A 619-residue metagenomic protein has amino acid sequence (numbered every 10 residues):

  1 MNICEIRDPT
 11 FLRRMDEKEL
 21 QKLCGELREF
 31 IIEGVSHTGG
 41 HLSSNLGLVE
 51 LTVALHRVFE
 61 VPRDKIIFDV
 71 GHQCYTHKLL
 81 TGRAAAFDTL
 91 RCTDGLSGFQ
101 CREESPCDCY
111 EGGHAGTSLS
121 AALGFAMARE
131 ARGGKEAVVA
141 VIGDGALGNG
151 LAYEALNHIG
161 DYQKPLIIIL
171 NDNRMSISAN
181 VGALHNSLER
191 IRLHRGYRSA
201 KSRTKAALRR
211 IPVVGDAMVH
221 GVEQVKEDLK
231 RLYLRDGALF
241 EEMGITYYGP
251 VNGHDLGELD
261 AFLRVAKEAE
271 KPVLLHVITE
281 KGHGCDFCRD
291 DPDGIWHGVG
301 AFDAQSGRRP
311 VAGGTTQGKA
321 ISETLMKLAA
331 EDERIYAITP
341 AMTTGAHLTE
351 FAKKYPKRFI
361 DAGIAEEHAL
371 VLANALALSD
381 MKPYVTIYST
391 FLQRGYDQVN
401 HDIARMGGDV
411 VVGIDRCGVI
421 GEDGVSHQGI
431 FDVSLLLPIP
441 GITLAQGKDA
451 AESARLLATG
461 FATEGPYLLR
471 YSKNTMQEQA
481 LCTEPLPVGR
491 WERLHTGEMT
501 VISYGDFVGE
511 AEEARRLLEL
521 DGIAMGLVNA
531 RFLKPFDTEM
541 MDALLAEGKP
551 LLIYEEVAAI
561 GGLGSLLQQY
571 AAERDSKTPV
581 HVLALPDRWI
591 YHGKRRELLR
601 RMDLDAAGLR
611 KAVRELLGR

Functional and structural regions predicted by a protein language model:
M1-L79, E241-I245, N252-L256, H276: N-terminal amphipathic, basic-rich helices that act as targeting or association modules
I3, R174-I321: Long, well-ordered, tryptophan-enriched scaffold segments
H41-Y162, R334-I335, T339-P340, L348-T349: Cofactor-binding active-site loop characterized by glycine-rich and histidine/acidic residues
K65, T279-Q393, Q398-G408, G497 (+2 more regions): Non-catalytic terminal/interface segments that mediate subunit docking, oligomerization, and allosteric communication
A86-L96, D161-N173, G196, A404-R416: A glycine-rich helix N-cap at a beta->alpha junction
V219-F287, D409-D415, V433-C482, A606-R619: Structural signature of the thiamine diphosphate
L234, A261-R264, H297, T316-E331 (+4 more regions): Glycine-/acidic-rich phosphate or pyrophosphate-binding loops and their flanking alpha/beta elements
A301-G313, G421-D423, T443, A558 (+1 more regions): Peripheral docking tails and interdomain loops at the edges of cofactor- or intermediate-handling domains
